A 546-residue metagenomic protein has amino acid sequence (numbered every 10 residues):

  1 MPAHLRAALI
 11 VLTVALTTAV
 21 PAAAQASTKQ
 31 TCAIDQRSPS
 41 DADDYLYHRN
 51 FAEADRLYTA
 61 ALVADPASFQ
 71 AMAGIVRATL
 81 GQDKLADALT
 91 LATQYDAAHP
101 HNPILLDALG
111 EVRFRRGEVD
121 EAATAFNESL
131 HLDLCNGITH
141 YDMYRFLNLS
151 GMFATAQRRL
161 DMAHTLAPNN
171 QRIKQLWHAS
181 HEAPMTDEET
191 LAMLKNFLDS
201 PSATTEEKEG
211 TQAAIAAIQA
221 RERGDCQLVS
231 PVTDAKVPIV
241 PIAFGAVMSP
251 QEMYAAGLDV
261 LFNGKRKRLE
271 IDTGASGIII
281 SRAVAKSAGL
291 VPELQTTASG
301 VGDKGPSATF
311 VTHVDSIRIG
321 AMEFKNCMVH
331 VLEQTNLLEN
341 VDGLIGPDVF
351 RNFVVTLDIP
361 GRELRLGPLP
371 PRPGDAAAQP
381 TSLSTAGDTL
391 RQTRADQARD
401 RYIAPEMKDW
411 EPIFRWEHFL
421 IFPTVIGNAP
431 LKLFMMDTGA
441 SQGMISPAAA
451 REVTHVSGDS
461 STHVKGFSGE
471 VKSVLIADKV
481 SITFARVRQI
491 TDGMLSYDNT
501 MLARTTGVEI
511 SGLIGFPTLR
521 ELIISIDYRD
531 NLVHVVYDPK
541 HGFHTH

Functional and structural regions predicted by a protein language model:
M1-L9: Bacterial N-terminal signal peptides that target proteins for export
A8-A19: Bacterial N-terminal signal peptides
V20-A24: Sec/Tat signal peptide C-region and signal peptidase I cleavage site
Q25-Q36, S40, A52-R56, A60 (+5 more regions): Pepsin/retropepsin-fold aspartyl endopeptidases
A42-L46: Short acidic/polar micro-motifs centered on Gly/Asp/Asn
R49: Active-site charged/polar residues at nucleotide-handling catalytic sites that mediate phosphoryl, nucleotidyl
T59-G81: Short, charge-rich amphipathic alpha-helical segments embedded in non-transmembrane helical bundles/solenoids
